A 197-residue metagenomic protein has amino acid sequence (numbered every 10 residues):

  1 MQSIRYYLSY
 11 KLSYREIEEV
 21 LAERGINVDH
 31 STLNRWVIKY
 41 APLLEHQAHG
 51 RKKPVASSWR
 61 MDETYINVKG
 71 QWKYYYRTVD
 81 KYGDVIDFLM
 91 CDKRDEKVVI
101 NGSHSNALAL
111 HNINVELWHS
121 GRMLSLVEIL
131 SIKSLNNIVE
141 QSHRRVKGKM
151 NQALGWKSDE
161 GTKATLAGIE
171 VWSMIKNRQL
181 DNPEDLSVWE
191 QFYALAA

Functional and structural regions predicted by a protein language model:
S3, I17, L33, M61-D62 (+8 more regions): Mobile genetic element proteins and their domesticated derivatives, centered on retroelements and DNA transposons
K11, K69-V85: Short conserved beta-strand segments at catalytic cores or DNA/RNA-binding microdomains of nucleic-acid binding
S13-I26: DNA-recognition alpha helix
N27, R35-S57, E116-L117: Short, basic alpha-helical nucleic acid-contact segments in DNA-binding proteins and DNA transaction factors
K39, L89-V99: Active-site beta-loop-alpha junctions of metal-dependent nucleic acid enzymes, especially the RNase H-like/DDE
V55-N67: Two-metal-ion RNase H-like nuclease active-site motif
G102-L166: Helix-centered, glycine/charged polyanion-binding patches within enzymatic domains that contact phosphate-containing
K163-A197: C-terminal domain-tail junction helix/linker
